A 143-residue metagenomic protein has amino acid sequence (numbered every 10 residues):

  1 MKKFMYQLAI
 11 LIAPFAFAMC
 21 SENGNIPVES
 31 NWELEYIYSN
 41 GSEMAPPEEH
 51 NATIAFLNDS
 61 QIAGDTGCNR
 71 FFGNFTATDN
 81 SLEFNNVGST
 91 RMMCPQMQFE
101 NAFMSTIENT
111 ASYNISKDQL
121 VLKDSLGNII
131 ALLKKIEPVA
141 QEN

Functional and structural regions predicted by a protein language model:
M1-L8: Bacterial N-terminal signal peptides that target proteins for export
Y6, M19-N143: Lipid interaction determinants
L8-A16: Bacterial N-terminal signal peptides
